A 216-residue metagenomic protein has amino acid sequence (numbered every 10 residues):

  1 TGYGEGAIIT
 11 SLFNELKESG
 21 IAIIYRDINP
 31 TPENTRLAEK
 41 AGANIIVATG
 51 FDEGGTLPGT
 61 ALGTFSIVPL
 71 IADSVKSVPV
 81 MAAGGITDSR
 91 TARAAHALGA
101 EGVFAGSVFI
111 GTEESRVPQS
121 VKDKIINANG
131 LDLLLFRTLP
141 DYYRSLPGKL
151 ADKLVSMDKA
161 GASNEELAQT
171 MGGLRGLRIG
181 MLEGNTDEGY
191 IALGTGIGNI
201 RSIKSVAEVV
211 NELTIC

Functional and structural regions predicted by a protein language model:
T1-S77: Active-site entrance/lid segments in N-terminal catalytic domains of soluble metabolic enzymes
R36, K40, L57-M81, T87-C216: Conserved active-site-proximal phosphate/metal-binding subdomains
